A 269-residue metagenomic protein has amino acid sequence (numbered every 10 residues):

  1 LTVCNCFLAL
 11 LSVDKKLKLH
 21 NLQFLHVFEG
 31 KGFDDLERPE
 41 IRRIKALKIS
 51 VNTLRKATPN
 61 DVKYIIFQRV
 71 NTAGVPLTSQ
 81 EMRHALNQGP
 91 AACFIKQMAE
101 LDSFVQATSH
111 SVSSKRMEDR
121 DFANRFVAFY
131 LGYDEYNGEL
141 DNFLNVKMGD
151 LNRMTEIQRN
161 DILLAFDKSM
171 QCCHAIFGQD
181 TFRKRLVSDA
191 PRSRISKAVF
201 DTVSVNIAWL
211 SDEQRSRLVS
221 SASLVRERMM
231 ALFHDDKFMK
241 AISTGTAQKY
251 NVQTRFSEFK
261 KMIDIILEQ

Functional and structural regions predicted by a protein language model:
T2-V146, S223-R228, D236-Q253, K260 (+1 more regions): Basic- and aromatic-enriched surface patches that contact anionic nucleotides/nucleic acids
P76, F104, I176, F182-R183 (+2 more regions): A general structural signal for well-ordered secondary-structure junctions
L101, D150, M154, C172 (+3 more regions): Surface-exposed polar/charged interaction patches
R116, R159-I162, F166, R192-F200 (+3 more regions): Short amphipathic alpha-helix initiation/capping segments at coil-to-helix junctions
F129-Y133, D150, I176-Q179, N206-E213: Amphipathic alpha-helical interaction surfaces
L140-R192, V199: Small-residue-rich helix-loop
T181-K237: C-terminal hydrophobic structural anchor segments that stabilize assembly/packing rather than catalytic chemistry
